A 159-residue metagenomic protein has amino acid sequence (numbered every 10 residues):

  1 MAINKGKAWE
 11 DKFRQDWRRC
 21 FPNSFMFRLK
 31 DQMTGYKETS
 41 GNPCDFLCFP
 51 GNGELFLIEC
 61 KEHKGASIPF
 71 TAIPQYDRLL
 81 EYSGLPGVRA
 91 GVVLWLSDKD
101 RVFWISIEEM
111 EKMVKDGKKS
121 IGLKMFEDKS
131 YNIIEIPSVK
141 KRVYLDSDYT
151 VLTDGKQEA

Functional and structural regions predicted by a protein language model:
M1-K37, K156-Q157: Acidic-basic catalytic patches of nuclease active cores, encompassing PD-(D/E)XK and other metal-cofactor nuclease
E38, F56, K64-Y76: Active-site-adjacent loop/helix micro-motif of nuclease/hydrolase catalytic cores
N42: Beta-rich catalytic cores
F46-C48, N52-G65: Conserved catalytic cores of phosphodiester-cleaving nucleases, focusing on short active-site segments
P69, I105-E109, T150, D154-Q157: Sequence/structural signature of beta-propeller domains
S83-K112: Nucleic-acid nuclease catalytic cores
E108-M125: Short, electropositive alpha-helical surface patch
L123-A159: Charged phosphate-binding loop/patch that engages nucleotide di/tri-phosphates or the phosphate backbone of nucleic
